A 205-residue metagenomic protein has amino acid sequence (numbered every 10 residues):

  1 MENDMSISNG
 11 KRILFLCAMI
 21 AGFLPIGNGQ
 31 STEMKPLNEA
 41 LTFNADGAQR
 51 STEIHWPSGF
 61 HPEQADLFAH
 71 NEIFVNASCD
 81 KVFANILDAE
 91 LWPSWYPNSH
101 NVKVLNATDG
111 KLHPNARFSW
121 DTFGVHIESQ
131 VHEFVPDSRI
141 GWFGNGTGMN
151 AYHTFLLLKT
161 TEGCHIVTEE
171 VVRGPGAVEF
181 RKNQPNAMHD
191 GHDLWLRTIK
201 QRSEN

Functional and structural regions predicted by a protein language model:
D4-L14: Bacterial N-terminal signal peptides that target proteins for export
F15-F23: Bacterial N-terminal signal peptides
Q30-N106: Hydrophobic ligand-binding cavity/cleft-lining segments
N71-I73, I127-E133, G144, Y152-K159: Hydrophobic/aromatic beta-strand elements that line small-molecule binding cavities or substrate pockets in beta-rich
N76-D80, H132-D137, L156-H165, E204: A short, structured loop/turn motif at beta-sheet edges
K81-I86, W92, F118, V131 (+3 more regions): Hydrophobic pocket/interface hotspot
E90-H126, D137: Short beta-edge strand/loop motif at the mouth of beta-sheet-based domains
N145-Q201: Beta-strand/loop substructures that line and gate deep hydrophobic ligand-binding cavities in soluble
